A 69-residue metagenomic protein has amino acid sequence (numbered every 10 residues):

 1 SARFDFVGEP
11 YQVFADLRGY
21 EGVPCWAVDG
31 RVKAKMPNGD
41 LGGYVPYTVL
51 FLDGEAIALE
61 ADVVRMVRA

Functional and structural regions predicted by a protein language model:
S1-A69: Cystatin/cathelin-like cysteine-protease inhibitor module
